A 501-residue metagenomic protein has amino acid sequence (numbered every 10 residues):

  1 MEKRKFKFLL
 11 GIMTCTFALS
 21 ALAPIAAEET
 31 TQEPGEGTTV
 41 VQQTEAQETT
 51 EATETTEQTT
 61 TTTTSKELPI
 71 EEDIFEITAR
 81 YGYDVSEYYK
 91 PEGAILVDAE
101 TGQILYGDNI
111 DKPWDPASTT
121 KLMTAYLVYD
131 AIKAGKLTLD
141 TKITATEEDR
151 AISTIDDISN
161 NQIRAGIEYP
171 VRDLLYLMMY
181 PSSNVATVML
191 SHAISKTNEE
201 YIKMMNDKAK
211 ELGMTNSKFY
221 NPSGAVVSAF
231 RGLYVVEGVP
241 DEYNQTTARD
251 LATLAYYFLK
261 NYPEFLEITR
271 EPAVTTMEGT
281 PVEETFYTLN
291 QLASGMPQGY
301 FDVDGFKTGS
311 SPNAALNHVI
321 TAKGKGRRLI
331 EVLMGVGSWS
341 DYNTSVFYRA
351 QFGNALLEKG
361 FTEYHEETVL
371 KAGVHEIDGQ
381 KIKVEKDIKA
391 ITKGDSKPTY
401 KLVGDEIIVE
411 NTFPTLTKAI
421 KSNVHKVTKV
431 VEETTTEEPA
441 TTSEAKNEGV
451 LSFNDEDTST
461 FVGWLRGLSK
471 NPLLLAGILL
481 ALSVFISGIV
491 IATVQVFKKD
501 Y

Functional and structural regions predicted by a protein language model:
M1-I12: Bacterial Sec-dependent N-terminal signal peptides
G11-S20: Bacterial N-terminal signal peptides
T14, P24-I25, A79: Cleavable N-terminal signal peptides
L19-P34, T38, V496-F497: Sec-dependent signal peptide cleavage junction
E28-E29, E33, G37, T62-R249 (+1 more regions): Active-site-adjacent loops and short helices of periplasmic peptidoglycan-processing enzymes
E29-K66, T436, T442-S443: Ser/Thr/Gly/Pro-rich low-complexity, disordered linker/stalk segments of secreted and cell-surface proteins
R231-G232, V236-G477, G488-Y501: Domain-terminus/edge residues, biased toward the C-terminal soluble/receptor-binding domains of extracytoplasmic
